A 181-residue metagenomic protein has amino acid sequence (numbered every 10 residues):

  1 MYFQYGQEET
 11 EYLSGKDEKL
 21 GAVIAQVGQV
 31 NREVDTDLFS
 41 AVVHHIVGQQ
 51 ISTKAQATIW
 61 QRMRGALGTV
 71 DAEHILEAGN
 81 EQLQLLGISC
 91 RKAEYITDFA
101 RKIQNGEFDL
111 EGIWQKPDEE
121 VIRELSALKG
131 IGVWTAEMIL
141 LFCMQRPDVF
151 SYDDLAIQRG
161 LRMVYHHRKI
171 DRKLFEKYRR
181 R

Functional and structural regions predicted by a protein language model:
M1-L38, E176: Intrinsically disordered, low-complexity, charged terminal extensions of DNA damage-control enzymes
Q7, D37-A41, E77-A78, I122: Alpha-helical scaffolds flanking conserved acidic
K19, V23, I51-S52, Q56-A127: Alpha-helical ds-nucleic-acid-binding substructure associated with the helix-hairpin-helix region of base-excision DNA
V34, K54, T58, V70 (+6 more regions): Alpha-helix N-cap and coil->helix boundary residues
T36-Q50: Alpha-helical scaffold segments that form or flank carboxylate-/histidine-based iron centers
H44, G48, Q61, T97-R101 (+2 more regions): Generic alpha-helical structural context detector
P117-L161: Catalytic DNA-binding helix-loop module of base-excision-repair DNA glycosylases/AP lyases
V164-R181: A basic, often C-terminal nucleic-acid-binding module that engages the phosphate backbone, implemented in DNA
